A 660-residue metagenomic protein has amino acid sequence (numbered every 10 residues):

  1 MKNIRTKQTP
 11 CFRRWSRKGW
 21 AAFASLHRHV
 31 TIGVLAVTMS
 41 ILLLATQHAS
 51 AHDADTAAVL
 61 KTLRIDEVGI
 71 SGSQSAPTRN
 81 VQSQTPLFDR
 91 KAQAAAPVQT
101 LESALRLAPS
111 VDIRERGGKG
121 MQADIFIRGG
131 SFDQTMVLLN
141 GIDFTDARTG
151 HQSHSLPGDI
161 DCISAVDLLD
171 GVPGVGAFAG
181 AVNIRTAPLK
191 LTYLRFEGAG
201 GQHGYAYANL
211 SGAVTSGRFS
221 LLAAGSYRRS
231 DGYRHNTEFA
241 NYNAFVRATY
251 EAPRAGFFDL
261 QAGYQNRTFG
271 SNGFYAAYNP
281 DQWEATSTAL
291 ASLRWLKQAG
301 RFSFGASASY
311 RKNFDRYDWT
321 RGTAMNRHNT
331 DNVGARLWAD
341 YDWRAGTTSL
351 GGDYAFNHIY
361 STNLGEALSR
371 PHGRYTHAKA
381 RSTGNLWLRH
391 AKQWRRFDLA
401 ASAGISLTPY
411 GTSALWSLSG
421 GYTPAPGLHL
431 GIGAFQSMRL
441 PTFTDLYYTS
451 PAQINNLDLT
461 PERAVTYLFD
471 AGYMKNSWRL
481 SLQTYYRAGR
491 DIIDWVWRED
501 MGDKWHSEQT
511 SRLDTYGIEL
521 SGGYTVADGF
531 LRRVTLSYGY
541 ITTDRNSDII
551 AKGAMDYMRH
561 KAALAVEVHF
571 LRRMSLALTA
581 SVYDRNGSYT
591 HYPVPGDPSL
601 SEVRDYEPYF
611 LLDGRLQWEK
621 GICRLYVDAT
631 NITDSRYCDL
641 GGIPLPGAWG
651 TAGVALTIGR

Functional and structural regions predicted by a protein language model:
T62, D66-A96, A123-D124, F132 (+1 more regions): N-terminal periplasmic "start-of-domain" segments of outer-membrane beta-barrel proteins
E102, R106-D143, S164: Extracytoplasmic beta-strand/coil segments of soluble accessory domains associated with Gram-negative outer-membrane
I142-G171, R185: Short acidic/polar hinge/loop motifs at secondary-structure boundaries that mediate gating or recognition
S164-A165, P173, A179-V214, G225 (+2 more regions): Short strand-turn segments of transmembrane beta-barrel domains in outer membranes, especially the first one or two
S230-T237, N241, E251, A255-N332: Flexible loop and strand-edge segments within Gram-negative outer membrane beta-barrel domains
Y275-A299, T423, H429, Q436-R490 (+2 more regions): Outer-membrane beta-barrel signature, preferentially recognizing the C-terminal barrel domain of Gram-negative
K392-R396, Y486-A488, Q509-Y592, T633 (+2 more regions): Gram-negative outer-membrane beta-barrel transporters
V582-D597, Q617-R660: C-terminal beta-signal and adjacent terminal beta-strands/loops of Gram-negative outer-membrane beta-barrel proteins
